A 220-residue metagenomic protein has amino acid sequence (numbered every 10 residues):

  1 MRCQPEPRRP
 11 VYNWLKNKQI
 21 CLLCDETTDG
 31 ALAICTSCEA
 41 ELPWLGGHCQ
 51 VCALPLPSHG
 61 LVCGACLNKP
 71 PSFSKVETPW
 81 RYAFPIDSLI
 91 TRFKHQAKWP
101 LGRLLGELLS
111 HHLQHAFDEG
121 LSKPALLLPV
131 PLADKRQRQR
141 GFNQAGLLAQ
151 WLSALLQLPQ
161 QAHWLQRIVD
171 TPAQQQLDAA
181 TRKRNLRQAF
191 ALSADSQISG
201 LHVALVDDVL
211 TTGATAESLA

Functional and structural regions predicted by a protein language model:
M1-A220: Glycine-rich phosphate/pyrophosphate-handling loop used in enzymes and phosphotransfer proteins
